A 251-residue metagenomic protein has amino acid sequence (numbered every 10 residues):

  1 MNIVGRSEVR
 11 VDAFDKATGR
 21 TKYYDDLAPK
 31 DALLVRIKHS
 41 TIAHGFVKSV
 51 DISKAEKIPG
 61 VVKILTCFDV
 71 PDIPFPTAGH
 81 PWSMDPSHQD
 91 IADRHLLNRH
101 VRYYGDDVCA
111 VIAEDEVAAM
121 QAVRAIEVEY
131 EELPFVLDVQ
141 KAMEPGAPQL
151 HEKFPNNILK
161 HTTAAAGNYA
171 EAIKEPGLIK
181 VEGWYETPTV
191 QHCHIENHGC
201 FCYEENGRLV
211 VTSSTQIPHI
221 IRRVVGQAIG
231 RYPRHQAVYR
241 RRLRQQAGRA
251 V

Functional and structural regions predicted by a protein language model:
M1-F154, G183: Flexible, low-hydrophobicity surface segments
I58-V62, G177, A228-G230: Short secondary-structure junctions
V70, T215-P218, V238-L243: Acidic, glycine-rich active-site loops and adjacent beta-strand->loop/helix elements that engage anionic groups
G105, G207, H235: Cysteine-centered functional microenvironments
Y130-L133, Q245-V251: Conserved beta-strand/loop scaffold segments within soluble protein domains that form the structured core and edges
Y169-A228: Conserved beta-alpha junction segments in alpha/beta enzyme cores
G226, G230-R249: Low-complexity basic/metal-binding stretches
